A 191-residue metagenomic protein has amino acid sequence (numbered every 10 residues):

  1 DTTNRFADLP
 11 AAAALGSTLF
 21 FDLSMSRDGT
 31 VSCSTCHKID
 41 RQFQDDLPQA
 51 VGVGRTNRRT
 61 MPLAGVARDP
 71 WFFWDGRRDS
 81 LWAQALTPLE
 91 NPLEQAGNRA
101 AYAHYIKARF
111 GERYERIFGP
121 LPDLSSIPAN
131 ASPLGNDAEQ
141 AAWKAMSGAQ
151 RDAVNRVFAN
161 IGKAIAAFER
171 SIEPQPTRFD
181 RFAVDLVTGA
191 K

Functional and structural regions predicted by a protein language model:
D1-K191: Periplasmic c-type cytochrome electron-transfer domains
